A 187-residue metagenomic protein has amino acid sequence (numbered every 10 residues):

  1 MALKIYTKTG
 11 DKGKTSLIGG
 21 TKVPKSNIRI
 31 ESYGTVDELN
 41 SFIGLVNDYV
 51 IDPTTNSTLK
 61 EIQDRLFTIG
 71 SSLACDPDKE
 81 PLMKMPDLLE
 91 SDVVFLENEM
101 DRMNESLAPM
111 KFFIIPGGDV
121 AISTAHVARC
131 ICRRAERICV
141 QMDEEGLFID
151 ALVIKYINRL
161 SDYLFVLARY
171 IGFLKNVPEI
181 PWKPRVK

Functional and structural regions predicted by a protein language model:
M1-K187: Phosphate/pyrophosphate-binding loop motifs in nucleotide- or prenyl diphosphate-using proteins
